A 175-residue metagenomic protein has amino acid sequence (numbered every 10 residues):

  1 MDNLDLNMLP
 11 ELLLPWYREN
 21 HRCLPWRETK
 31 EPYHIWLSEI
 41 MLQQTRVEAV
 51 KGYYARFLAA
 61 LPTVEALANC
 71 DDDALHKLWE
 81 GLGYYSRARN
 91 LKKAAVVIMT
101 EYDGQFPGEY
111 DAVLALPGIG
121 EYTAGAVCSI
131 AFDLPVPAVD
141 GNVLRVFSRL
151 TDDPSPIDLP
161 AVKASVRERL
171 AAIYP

Functional and structural regions predicted by a protein language model:
N3-N7, E11-L12, W16-P175: Catalytic cores of DNA base-excision repair glycosylases
